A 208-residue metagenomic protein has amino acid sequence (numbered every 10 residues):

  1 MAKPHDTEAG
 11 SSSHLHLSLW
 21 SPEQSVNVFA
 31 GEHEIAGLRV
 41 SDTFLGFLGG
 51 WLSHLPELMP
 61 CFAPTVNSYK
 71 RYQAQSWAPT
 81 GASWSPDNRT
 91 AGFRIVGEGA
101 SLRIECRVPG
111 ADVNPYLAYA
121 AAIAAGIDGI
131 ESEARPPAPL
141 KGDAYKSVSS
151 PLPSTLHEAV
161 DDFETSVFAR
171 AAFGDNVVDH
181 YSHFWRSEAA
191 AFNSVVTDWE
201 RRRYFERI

Functional and structural regions predicted by a protein language model:
M1-L140, A144-S149: Active-site capping/gating regions of soluble enzymes
A144-I208: Acidic, glycine-enriched catalytic cores built around paired aspartates
